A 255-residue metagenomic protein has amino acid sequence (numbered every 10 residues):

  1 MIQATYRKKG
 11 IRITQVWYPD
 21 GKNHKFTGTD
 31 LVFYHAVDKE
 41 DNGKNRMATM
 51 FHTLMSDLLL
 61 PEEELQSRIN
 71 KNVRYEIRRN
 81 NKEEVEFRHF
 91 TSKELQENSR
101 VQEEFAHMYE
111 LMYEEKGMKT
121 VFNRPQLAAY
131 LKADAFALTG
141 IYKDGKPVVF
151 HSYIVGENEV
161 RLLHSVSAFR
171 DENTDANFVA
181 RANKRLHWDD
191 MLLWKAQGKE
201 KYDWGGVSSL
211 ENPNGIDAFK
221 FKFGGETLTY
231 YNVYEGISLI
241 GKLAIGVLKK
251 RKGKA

Functional and structural regions predicted by a protein language model:
M1-E40, A168, T174, A182-R185 (+1 more regions): Intrinsically disordered, low-complexity, positively biased terminal segments
I2-G10, A36-T53, P61-T174, L210: A conserved beta-strand-loop-helix scaffold within acyl/acetyltransferase catalytic domains
I2-I11, E40-E63, Q197-A255: Active-site/acyl-donor-binding loops of N-acyltransferases
V16, K22-G28, Q126-A133, W194: Alpha-helix C-terminal capping segments
V16, R100, Y109, L243-V247: Generic hydrophobic, helix-prone segments enriched in Leu/Val/Ile
N23-H24, R78, A128, W188-L192 (+1 more regions): Surface-exposed alpha-helical segments enriched in charged/polar residues
A135-I237: Aromatic (often tryptophan-rich) hydrophobic motifs at membrane interfaces
